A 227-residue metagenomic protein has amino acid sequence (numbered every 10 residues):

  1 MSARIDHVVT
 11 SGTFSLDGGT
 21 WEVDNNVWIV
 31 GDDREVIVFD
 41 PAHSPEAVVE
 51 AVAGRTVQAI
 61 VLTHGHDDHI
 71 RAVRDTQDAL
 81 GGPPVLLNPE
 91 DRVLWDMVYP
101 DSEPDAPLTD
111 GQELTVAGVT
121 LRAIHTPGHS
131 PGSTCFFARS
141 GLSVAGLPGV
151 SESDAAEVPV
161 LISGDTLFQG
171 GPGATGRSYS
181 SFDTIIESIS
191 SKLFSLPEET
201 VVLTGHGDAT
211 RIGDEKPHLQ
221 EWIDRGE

Functional and structural regions predicted by a protein language model:
S2-R55, C135-I162: Conserved beta-strand hairpin/beta-sheet module of binuclear metal-dependent hydrolase folds, prominently
V8, L108, T126: Hydrophobic residues at beta-strand termini and immediately following loops that shape nucleotide-binding pockets
T13, E90-R92, L167: Short, acidic/turn-prone active-site loops that include or flank metal/cofactor- and phosphate-binding residues
T20-E22, P127-S130: A short catalytic or substrate-binding loop motif that flags glycine-/basic-rich loops and adjacent residues that bind
E22-V23, H43-R122, R139-V150, H218-E221 (+1 more regions): Active-site HxH/HxHxD metal-binding segment of metal-dependent hydrolases
V36, H125, P131-E227: Metallo-beta-lactamase
D40, D68, D165: Acidic active-site catalytic centers that drive phospho-/nucleotidyl reactions and related ester hydrolyses
H64, G118, P127-G128, G164: Conserved phosphate-binding and hydrolysis motifs of nucleotide-dependent enzymes
